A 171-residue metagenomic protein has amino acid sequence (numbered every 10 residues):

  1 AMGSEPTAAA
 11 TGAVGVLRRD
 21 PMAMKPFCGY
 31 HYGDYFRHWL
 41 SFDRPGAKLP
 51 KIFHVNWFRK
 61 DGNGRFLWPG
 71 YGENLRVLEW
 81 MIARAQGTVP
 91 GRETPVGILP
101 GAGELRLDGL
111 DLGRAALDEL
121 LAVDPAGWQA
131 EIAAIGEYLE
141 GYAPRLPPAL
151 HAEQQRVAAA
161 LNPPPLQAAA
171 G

Functional and structural regions predicted by a protein language model:
A1-A169: Conserved NTP phosphate-binding and transfer environment spanning the P-loop NTPase/kinase superfamily
